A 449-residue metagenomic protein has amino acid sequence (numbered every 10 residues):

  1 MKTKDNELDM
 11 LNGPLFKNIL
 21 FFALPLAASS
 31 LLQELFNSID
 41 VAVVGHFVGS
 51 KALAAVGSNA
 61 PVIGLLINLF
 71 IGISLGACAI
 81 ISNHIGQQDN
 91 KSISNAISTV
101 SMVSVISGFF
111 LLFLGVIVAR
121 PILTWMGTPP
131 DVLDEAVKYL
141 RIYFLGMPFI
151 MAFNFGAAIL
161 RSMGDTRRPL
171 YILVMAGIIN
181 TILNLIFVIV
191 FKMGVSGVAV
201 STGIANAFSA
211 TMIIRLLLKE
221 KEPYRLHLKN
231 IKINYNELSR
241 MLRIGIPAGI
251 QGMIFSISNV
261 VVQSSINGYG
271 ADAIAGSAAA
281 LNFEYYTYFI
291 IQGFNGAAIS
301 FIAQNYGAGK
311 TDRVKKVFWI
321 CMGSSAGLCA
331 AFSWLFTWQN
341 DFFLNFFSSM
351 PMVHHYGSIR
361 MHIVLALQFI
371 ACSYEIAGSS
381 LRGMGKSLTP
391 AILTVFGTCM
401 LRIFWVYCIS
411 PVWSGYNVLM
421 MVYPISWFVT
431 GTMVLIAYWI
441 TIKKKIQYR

Functional and structural regions predicted by a protein language model:
M1-A23, I81-G146, V190-I246, I302-L367 (+1 more regions): Short alpha-helical transmembrane segments in multi-pass integral membrane proteins
M10-F47, P61-G76, I80, V105-L112 (+5 more regions): N-terminal transmembrane alpha-helices
F21-D40, I142, A176, A205-S209 (+3 more regions): Transmembrane helical elements of multi-pass membrane transporters/channels
Q33, N37-V44, I67-S74, C78 (+17 more regions): Alpha-helical transmembrane segments and their lipid-water interface positions in multi-pass membrane proteins
L35-A54, L123-P130, I186-M193, M253-A280 (+4 more regions): Helix-terminus/linker motif at the lipid-water interface of multi-pass membrane proteins
V48-P61, A136, L140, A199 (+3 more regions): Small-residue hotspots at the loop-to-helix junctions and early N-terminal turns of transmembrane alpha-helices
L53-F113, I150-P169, G276-W334, W338-N340 (+1 more regions): Small-residue-rich hydrophobic transmembrane alpha-helices
S74, Y143-R161, P169-N180, V198-I213 (+4 more regions): Short runs within selected transmembrane alpha-helices of multi-pass transporters and secretion channels
